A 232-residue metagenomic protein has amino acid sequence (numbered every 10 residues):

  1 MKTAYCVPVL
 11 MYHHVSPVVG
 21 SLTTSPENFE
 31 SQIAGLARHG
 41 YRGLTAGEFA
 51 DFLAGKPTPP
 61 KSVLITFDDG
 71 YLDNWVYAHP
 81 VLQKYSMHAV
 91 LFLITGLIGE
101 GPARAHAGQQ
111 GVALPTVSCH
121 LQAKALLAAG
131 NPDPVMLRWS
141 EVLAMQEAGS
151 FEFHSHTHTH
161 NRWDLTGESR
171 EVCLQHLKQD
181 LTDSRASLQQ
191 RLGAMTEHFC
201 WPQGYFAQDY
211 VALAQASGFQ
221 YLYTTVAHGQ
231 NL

Functional and structural regions predicted by a protein language model:
M1-T66, L72-D73, H158-L232: C-terminal active-site subregion of NodB/CE4 polysaccharide deacetylases
L10, V15-S16, K61-V63, Q83-Y205: Metal-dependent polysaccharide deacetylase catalytic core of the NodB/CE4 family, i.e., the active-site-bearing domain
S21, V76-Y77, P102: Short, solvent-exposed loop/turn and secondary-structure capping segments
E30-I33, A78-H79, W139-Q146, V211-A212: Short amphipathic alpha-helical segments and helix-helix/interface helices
L53, H79-P80: Catalytic micro-motifs at enzyme active sites that drive phosphoryl/nucleotidyl and oxygen chemistry
Y71-N74, F153: Hydrophobic/aromatic residue at the end of a short beta strand that borders the catalytic acidic motif
V81-K84, A216-S217: Glycine-rich, phosphate-binding/catalytic loops in enzymes
